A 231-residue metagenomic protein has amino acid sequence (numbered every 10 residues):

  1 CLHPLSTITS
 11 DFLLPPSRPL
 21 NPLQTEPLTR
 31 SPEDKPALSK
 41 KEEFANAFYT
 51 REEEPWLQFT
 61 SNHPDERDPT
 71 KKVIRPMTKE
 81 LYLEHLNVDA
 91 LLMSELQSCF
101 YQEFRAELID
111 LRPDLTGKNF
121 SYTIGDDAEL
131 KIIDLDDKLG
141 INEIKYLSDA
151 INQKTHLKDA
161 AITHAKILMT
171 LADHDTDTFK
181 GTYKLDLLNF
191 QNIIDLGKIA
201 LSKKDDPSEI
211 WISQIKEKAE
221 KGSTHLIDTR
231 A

Functional and structural regions predicted by a protein language model:
C1-F48, E209-A231: Short, compositionally biased, intrinsically disordered N-terminal export/targeting signals, typified by the non-Sec
E53-A231: Polar, low-complexity export/assembly segments characteristic of proteins that are secreted or assemble on the cell
